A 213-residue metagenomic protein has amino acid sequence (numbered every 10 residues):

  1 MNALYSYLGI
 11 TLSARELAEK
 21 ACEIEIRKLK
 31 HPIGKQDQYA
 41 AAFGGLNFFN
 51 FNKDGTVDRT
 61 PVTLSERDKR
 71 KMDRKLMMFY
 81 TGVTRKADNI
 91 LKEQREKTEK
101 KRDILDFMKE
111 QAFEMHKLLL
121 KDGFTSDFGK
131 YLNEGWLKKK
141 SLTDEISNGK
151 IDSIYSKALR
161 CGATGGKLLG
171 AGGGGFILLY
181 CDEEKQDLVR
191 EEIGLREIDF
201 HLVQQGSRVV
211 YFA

Functional and structural regions predicted by a protein language model:
M1-L4: Membrane-interfacial alpha-helical segments at the cytosolic side of multi-pass membrane proteins
S6-L12, E19-P32, Q38-K167, L178-A213: C-terminal nucleotide
G174: Glycine-rich active-site/cofactor-binding loop and its immediate structural neighborhood
